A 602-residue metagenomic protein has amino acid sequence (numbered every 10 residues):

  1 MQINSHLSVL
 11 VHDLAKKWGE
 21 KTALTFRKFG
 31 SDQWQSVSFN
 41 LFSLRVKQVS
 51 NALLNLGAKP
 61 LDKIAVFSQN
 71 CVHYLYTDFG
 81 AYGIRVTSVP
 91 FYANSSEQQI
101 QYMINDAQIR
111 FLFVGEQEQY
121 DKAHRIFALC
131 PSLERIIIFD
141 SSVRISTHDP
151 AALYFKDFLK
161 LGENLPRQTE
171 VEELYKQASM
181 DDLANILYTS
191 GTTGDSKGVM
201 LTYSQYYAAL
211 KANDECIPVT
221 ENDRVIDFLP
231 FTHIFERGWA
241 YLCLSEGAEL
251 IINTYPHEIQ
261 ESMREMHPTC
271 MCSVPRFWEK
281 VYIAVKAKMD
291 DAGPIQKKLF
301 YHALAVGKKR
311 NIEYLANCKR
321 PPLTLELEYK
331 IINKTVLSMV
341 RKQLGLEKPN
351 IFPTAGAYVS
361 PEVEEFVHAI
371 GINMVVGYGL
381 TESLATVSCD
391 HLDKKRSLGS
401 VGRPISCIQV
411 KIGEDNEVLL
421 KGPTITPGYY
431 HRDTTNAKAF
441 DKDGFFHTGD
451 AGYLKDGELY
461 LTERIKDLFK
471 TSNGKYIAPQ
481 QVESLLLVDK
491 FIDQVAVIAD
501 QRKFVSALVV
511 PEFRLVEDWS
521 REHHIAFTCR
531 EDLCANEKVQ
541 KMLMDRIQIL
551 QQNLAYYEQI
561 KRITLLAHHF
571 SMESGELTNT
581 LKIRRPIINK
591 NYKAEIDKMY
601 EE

Functional and structural regions predicted by a protein language model:
L10-V11, N55-L56, G83-L161, M542-Q548: Structural core segment of the AMP-binding/adenylate-forming
G19-T22, I137-I138, K160-Y188, D195 (+1 more regions): Conserved pre-ATP/AMP-binding loop-to-beta segment of ANL
L24-C71, L75-F79, S96-Q101, Y154-E163 (+1 more regions): Conserved AMP-binding/adenylate-forming core of the ANL superfamily
K28-S31, E118-M180, V285-M339: ANL superfamily adenylate-forming
S36-N40, K176, A184-L210: Conserved AMP-binding A3 loop
Y207-R224, F231-S338, K348: Conserved AMP-binding/adenylation subdomain of ANL enzymes
P404-T471, V488: Conserved ATP-binding/catalytic segment of the ANL
F469, Q494-V497, K503, S520 (+1 more regions): Conserved C-terminal "lid"/linker of ANL adenylate-forming enzymes
